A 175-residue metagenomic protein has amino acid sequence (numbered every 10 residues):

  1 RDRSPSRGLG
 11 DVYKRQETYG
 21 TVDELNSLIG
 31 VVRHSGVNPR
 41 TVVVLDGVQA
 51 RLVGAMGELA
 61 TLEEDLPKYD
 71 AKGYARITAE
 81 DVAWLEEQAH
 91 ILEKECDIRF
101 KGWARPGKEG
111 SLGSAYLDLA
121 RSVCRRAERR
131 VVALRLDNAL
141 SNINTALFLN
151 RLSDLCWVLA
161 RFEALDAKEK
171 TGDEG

Functional and structural regions predicted by a protein language model:
R1-L9, Y13: Single conserved hydrophobic/aromatic residue that forms the stacking wall/gate of nucleotide- or nucleobase-binding
G10-D11, L28-V43: Helix-loop segments that flank and shape redox-cofactor active sites
T21-L28, V48-R51, A55-E58, Q88 (+3 more regions): Amphipathic, well-ordered alpha-helical segments in soluble domains
I29-G36, L59-L66, V131-N138, E163: Secondary-structure edge/capping motif, primarily at the C-terminal ends of alpha-helices and the immediately following
V37-G54, A146, C156: DNA polymerase processivity clamps
G54-E95: Helix-adjacent hinge/juxtasegments
A83, E87-A139: Intrinsic, low-complexity N-terminal interaction/targeting segments
Y116-G175: Preference for long, well-ordered alpha-helical segments
